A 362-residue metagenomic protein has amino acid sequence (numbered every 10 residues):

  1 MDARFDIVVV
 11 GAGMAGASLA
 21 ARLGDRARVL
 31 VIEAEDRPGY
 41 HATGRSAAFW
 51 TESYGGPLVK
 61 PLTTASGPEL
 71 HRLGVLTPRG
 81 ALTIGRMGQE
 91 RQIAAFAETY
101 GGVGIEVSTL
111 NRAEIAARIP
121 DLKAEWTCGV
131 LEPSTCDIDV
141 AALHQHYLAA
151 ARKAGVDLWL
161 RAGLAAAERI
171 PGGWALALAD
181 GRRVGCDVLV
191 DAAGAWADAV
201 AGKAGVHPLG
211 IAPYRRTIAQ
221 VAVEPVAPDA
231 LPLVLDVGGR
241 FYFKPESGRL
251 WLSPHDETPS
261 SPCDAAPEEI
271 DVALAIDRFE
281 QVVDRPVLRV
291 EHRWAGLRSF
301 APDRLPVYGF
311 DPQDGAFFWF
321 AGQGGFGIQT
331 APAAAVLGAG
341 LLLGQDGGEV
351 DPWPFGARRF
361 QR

Functional and structural regions predicted by a protein language model:
F5-L30: N-terminal Rossmann-like FAD-binding beta1-loop-alpha1 element of flavoenzymes
V8-V10, V184-W196, A335: Short hydrophobic core segments
A21-R22, W50, L73-G80, A193-A316: Active-site substrate-recognition segment that forms the wall of the catalytic cavity or substrate channel
G24-T43: Glycine-rich FAD pyrophosphate-binding loop
A47-R118, W126-T127, R240-F241, R278-F279: Dinucleotide-binding Rossmann-like beta1-alpha1 core, especially the glycine-rich loop that anchors the ADP
V75-G85, A97, V103, V107-R112 (+4 more regions): Helix-loop-beta segment of a Rossmann-like dinucleotide-binding subdomain
L131-D180, V184-D187: Helical element adjacent to the flavin cofactor pocket in flavoenzyme catalytic cores
Q281-R362: C-terminal catalytic lobe of FAD-dependent flavoproteins
